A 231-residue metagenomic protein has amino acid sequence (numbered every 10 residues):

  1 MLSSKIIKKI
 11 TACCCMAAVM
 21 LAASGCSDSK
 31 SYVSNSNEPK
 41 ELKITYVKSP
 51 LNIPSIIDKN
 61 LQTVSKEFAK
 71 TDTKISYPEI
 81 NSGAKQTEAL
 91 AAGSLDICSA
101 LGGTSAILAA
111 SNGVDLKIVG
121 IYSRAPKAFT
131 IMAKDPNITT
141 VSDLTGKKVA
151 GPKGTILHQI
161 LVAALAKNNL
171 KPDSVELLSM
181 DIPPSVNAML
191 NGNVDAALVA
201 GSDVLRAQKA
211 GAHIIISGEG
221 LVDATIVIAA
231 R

Functional and structural regions predicted by a protein language model:
L21-G25: C-terminal motif of bacterial Sec signal peptides marking the signal peptidase cleavage site
S27-K30: Bacterial signal peptide processing site
S36-N60, G154: Extracytoplasmic "Venus flytrap"
E38-L42, K66-E79, S94, K167-S179 (+2 more regions): A local structural motif
D58, F129-I138, T225-R231: A bilobed periplasmic-binding-protein/Venus flytrap-type ligand-binding module shared by bacterial periplasmic
Y77-E88, L101-G103, L170, V175-N191 (+1 more regions): Short helix-initiation/N-cap motifs at beta->coil->alpha
A91-L101, V114-L116, K147-K148, L190-V199 (+1 more regions): Alpha-to-beta junction loops
L177-L178, P183-R231: Pocket-lining segment of extracytoplasmic ligand-binding domains
